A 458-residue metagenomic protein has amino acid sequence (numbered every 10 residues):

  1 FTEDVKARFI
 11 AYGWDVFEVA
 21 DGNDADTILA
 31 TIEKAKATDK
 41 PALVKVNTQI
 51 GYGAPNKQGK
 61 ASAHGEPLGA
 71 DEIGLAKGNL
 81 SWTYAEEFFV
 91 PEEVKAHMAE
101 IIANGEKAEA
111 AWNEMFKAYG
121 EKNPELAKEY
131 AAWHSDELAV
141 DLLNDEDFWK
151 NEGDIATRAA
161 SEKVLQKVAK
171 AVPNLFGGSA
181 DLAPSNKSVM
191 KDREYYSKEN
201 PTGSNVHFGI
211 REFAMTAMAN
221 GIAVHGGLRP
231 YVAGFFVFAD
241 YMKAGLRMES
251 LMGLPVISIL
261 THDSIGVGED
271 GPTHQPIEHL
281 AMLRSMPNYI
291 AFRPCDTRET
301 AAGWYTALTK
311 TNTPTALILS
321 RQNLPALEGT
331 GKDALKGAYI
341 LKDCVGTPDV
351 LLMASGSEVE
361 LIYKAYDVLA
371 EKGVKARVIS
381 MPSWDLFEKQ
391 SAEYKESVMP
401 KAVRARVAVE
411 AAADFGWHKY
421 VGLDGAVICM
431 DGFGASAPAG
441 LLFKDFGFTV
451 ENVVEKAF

Functional and structural regions predicted by a protein language model:
F1-P91, G266-P272, T300, T309-F458: Thiamine diphosphate
D71, W82, E93, H97-N104 (+2 more regions): Amidase signature
M98-I318, N323, V398, V450-N452: Thiamine diphosphate
